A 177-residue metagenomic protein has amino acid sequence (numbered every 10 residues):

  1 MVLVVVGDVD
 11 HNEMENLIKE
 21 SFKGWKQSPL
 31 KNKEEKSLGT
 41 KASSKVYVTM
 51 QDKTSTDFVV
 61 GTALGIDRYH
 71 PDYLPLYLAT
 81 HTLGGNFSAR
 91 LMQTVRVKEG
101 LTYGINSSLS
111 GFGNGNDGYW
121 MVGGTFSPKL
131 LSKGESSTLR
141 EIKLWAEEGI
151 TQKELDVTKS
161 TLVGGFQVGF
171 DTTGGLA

Functional and structural regions predicted by a protein language model:
D8: Glycine-/small-residue-rich beta->alpha transition segments that form the dinucleotide
H11-N12, E20, G24-H70, H81-S132 (+3 more regions): Non-catalytic beta-strand/loop surface segments
E15-S21, G134-E141: Short amphipathic alpha-helices in soluble, non-transmembrane regions that often serve as interface/regulatory elements
D72-L74: Zinc-dependent metallopeptidase catalytic helix centered on the HExxH motif and its immediate flanking segment
G149-K153: Short, charged, surface-exposed loops that flank catalytic or proteolytic processing sites
